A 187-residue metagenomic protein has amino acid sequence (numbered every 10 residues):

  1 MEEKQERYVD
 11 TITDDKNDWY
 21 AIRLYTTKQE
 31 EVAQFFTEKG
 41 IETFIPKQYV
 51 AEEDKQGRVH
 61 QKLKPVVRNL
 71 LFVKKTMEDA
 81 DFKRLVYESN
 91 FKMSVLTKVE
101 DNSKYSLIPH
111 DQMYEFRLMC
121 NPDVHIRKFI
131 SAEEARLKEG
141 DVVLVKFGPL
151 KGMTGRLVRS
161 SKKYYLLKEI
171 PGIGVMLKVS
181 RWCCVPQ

Functional and structural regions predicted by a protein language model:
E2-E139, L157-Q187: Acidic-enriched and Gly/Ser
